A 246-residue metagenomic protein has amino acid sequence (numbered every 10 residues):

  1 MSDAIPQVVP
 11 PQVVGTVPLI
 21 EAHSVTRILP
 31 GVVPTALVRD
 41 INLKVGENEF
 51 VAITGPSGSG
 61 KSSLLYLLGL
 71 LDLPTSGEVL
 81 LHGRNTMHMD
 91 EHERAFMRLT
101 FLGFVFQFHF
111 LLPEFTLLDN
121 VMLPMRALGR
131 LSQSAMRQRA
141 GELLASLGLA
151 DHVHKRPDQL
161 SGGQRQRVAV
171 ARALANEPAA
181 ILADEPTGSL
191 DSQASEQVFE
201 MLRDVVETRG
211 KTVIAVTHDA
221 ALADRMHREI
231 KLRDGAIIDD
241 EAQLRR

Functional and structural regions predicted by a protein language model:
M1-I28, D239-R246: ABC-family P-loop ATPase nucleotide-binding domain
P18-R225, E229: ABC family nucleotide-binding domain
M226-A242: H-loop (His-switch) and adjacent beta-strand-loop-beta switch element of ABC-type ATPase nucleotide-binding domains
